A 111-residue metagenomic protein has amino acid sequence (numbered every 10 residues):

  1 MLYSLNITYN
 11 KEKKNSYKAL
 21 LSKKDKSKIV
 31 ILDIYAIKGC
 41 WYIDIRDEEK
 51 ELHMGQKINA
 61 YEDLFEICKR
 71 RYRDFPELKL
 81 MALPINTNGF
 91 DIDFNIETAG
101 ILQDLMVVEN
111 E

Functional and structural regions predicted by a protein language model:
M1-I31: Short, charged/polar N-terminal "headpieces" of proteins
I7, S22-K23, L80-A82, D104-V107: Generic detector of low-complexity/intrinsically disordered segments and short hydrophobic N-terminal stretches
K11-K13, Y35, Y72, A99: A generic structural signal for short, solvent-exposed coil/turn residues that cap or connect secondary-structure
Y35-M81: Acidic, aromatic-enriched beta-alpha/helix-loop junctions
F75-N88, D93-N95: Surface-exposed molecular-recognition determinants
G89-E111: C-terminal charged interaction modules
